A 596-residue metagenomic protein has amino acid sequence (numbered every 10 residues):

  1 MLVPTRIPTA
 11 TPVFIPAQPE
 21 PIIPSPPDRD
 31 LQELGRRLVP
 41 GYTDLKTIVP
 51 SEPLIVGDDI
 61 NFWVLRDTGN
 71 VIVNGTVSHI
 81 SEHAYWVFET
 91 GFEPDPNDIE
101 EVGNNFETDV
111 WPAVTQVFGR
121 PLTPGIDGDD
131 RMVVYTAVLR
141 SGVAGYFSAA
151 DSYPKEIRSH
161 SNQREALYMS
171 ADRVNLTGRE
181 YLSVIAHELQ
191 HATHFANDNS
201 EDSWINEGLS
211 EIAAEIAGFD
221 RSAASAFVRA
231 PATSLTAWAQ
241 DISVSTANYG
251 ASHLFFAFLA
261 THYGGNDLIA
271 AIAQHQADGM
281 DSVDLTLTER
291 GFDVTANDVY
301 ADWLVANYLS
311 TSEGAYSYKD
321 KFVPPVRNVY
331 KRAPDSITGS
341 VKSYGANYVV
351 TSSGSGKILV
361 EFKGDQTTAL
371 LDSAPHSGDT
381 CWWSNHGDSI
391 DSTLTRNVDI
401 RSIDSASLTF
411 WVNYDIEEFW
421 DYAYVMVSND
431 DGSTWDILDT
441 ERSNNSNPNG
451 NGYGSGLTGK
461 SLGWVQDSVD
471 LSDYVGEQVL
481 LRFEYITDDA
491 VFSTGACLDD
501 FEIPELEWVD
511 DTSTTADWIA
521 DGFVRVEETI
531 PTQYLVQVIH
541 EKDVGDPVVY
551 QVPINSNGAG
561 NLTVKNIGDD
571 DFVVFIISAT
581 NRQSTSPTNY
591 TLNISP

Functional and structural regions predicted by a protein language model:
M1-G41, T47-V49, P154-S161, L167 (+5 more regions): Intrinsically disordered, low-complexity Ser/Thr/Pro-rich tracts
M1-V13, D278-L394, W411-N413, F419-M426 (+3 more regions): Beta/coil-rich, acidic/histidine-enriched accessory regions frequently appended to metallopeptidases
L2-G119, T123: N-terminal module-boundary/linker segments of secreted carbohydrate-active enzymes
I80-L209, A213, A217-A239: Juxtacatalytic substrate-recognition/specificity segment
A150, P154-N162, R179, S183 (+2 more regions): Acidic/His/Gly-enriched intrinsically disordered linker/tail segments that often contain short helix/coil "MoRF-like"
T261, D399, W411-E417, E484-I486: Solvent-exposed strand-to-loop "edge" motifs in beta-rich extracellular domains
S407, Q478-R482, D571-V574: Short, conserved beta-strand segments of beta-strand-rich sandwich/propeller modules, principally
M426-Q478, D511, V526-P531, V544-G558: Exoplasmic/lumenal beta-rich domain surfaces
